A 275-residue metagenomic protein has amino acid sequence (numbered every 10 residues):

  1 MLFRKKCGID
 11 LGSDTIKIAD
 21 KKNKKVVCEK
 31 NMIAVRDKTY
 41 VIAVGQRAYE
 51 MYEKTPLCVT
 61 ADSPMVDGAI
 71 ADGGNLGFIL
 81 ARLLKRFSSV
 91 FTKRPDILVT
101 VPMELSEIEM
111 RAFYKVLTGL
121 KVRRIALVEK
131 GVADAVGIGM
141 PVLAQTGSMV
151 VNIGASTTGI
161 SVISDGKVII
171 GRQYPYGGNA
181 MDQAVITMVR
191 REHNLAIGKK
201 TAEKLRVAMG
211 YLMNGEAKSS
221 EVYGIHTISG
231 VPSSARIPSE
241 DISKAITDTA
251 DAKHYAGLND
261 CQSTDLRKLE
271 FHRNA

Functional and structural regions predicted by a protein language model:
M1-V150, I163-A275: Nucleotide/phosphate-binding catalytic cleft detector across ATP-hydrolyzing and phosphate-transferring enzymes
